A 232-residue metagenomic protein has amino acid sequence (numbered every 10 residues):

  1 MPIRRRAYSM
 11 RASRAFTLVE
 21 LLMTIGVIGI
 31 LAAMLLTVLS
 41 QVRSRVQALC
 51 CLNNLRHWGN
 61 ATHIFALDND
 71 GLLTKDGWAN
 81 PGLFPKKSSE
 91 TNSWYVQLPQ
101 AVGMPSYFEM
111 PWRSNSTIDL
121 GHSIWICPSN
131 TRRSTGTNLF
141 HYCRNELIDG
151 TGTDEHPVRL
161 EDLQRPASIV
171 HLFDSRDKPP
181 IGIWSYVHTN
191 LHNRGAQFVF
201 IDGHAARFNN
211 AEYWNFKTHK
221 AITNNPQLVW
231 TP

Functional and structural regions predicted by a protein language model:
M1-R11: N-terminal secretory signal peptides that target proteins for export/translocation
R5, F16-L22, N60, N193: Generic hydrophobic-segment detector
A7-S9, V46-A48, L147: Sequence-pattern detector for short linear motifs and compositional/periodic biases rather than a specific fold
R11-R43: N-terminal single-pass transmembrane signal-anchor helix
A15, V46, E212: Alpha/beta-hydrolase active-site loop signature
L49-P232: Short, well-structured segments within or immediately adjacent to enzyme catalytic domains that line ligand-binding
